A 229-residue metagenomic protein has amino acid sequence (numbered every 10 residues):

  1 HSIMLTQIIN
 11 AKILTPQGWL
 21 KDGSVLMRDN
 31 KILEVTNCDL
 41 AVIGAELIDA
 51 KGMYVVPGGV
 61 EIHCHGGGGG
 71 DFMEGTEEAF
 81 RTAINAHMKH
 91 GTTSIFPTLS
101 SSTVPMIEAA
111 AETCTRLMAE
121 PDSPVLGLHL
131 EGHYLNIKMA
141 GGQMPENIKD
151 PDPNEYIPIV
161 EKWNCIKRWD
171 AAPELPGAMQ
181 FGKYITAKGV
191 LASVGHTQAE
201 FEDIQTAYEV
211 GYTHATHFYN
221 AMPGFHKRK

Functional and structural regions predicted by a protein language model:
S2-A41: N-terminal metal-binding scaffold of metallo-dependent hydrolase/deaminase domains
T6-I8, A41-E77, R81, N85: Replace "His-x-His-based motif
A11, V25, N30, G52 (+5 more regions): Divalent metal-coordination and catalytic microenvironments
H65, R81-A110, S123-N136, W163-E174 (+2 more regions): Divalent metal-dependent hydrolysis catalytic cores, especially in the metallo-beta-lactamase
G66-E77, G142-K149, L191-S193: Active-site mouth loops of central-metabolism enzymes
I84, E108-T115, Y156, G182: Generic structural signal for well-ordered alpha-helices, preferentially at hydrophobic/aromatic core positions
N136-W163: Conserved phosphate-binding/catalytic loop of the ribokinase/pfkB sugar-kinase fold
E161-K229: Active-site core of metal-dependent hydrolases
